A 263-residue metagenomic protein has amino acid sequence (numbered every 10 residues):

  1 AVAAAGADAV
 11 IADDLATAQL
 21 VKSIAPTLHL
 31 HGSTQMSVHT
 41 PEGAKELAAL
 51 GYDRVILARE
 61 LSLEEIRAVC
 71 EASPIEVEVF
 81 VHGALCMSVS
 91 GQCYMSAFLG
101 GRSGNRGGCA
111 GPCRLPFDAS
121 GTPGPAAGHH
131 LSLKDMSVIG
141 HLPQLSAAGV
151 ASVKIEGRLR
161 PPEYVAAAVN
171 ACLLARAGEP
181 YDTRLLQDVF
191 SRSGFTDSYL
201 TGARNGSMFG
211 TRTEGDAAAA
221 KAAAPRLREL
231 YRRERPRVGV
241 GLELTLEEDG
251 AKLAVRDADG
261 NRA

Functional and structural regions predicted by a protein language model:
A1-A49: N-terminal active-site wall of soluble small-molecule enzyme domains
A3, A12, H29, K45-A263: Surface-exposed amphipathic alpha-helical tracts and adjacent flexible/coil segments at the periphery of soluble enzymes
